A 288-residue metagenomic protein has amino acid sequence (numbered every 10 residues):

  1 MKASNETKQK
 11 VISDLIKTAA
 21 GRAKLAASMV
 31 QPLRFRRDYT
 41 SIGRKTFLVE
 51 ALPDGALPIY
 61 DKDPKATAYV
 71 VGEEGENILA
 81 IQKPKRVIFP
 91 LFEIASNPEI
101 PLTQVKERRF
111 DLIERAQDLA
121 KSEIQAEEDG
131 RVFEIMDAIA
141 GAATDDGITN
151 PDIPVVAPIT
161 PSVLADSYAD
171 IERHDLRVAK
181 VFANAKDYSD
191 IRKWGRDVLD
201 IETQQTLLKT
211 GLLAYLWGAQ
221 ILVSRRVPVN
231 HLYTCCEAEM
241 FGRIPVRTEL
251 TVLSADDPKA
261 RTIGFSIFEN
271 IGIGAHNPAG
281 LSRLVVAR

Functional and structural regions predicted by a protein language model:
M1-R36: N-terminal alpha-helical "arm" segments
K2-E6, K10-S13, W194-R288: Sequence/fold signature of self-assembling virion shell proteins
K24-I94: Assembly/oligomerization interface modules of large self-assembling protein complexes
F89-I100, S282: A short glycine/small-residue-enriched secondary-structure motif
E93-N97, V178, T262: Broad gene-expression machinery/nucleic-acid interaction feature
E99-P101, V181-D187, C235-E237, N277: Helix N-cap / beta->alpha transition motif
E99-R173, V286-A287: Alpha-helical scaffold segments that mediate packing/assembly in large oligomeric complexes
A140-L212: Extended, solvent-exposed, turn-rich assembly/linker loops in the middle of proteins
